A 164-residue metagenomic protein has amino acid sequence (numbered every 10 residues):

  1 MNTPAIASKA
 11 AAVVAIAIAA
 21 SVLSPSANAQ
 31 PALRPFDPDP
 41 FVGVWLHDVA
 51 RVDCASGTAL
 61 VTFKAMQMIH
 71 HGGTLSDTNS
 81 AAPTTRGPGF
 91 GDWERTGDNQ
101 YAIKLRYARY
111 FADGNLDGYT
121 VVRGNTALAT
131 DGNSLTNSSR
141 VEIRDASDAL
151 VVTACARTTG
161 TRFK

Functional and structural regions predicted by a protein language model:
N2-V13: Bacterial N-terminal signal peptides that target proteins for export
A11-V22: Bacterial N-terminal signal peptides
A27-P31: Boundary at the C-terminal end of the N-terminal hydrophobic targeting segment
D37-G57, G89-G91: Tryptophan-anchored aromatic micro-motifs
P38-V42, M68-G72, E94-Y101, T126-T136 (+1 more regions): A short, structured loop/turn motif at beta-sheet edges
T58-Q100, S134: N-terminal glycine/threonine-rich, aromatic-flanked beta-hairpin/loop signature
A102-G132, T136: Acidic, glycine-rich flexible loop segments
S138-K164: Edge beta-strand at a domain terminus
